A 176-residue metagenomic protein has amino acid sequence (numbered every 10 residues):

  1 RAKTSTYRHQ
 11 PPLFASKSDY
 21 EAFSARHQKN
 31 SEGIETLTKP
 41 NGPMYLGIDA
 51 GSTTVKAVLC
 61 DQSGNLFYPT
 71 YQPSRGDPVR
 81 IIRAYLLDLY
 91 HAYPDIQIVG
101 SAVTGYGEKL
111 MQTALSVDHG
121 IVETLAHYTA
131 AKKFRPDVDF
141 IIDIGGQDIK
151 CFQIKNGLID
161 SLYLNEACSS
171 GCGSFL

Functional and structural regions predicted by a protein language model:
A2-E123: N-terminal glycine/serine-rich phosphate-binding loop of ATP-dependent small-molecule kinases, especially carbohydrate
T54-A57, Y128, G146-F152, S161: Short glycine/serine/threonine-rich phosphate/pyrophosphate-binding segments that cradle anionic phosphate groups
Q62, I154-N156: Inter-blade boundary loops/turns of WD-repeat beta-propellers
S74-V79, N156-L176: Glycine-rich phosphate-binding loop plus the immediately following alpha-helix
R80, A84, T129, K133 (+1 more regions): Residues on a specific face of well-ordered alpha-helices
D118-A126, D160-Y163: Short hydrophobic/aromatic-enriched beta-strand-loop microsegments
K133-F134, V138-F140: Phosphate/diphosphate-binding loops
